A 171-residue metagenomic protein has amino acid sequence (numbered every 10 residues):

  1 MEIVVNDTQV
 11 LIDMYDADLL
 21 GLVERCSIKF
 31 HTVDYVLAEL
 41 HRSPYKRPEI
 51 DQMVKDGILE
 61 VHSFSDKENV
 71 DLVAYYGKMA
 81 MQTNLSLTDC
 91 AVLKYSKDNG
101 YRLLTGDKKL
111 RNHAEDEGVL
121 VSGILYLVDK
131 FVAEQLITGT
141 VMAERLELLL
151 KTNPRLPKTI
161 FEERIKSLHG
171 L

Functional and structural regions predicted by a protein language model:
E2-Y101, K108, V119, L146 (+1 more regions): Active-site-proximal, substrate-binding regions of enzyme catalytic domains and RNA-binding/basic surfaces
Y45, L104, A133-L136: Residues in soluble alpha-helical coiled-coils and helical-bundle/repeat scaffolds
R111-L171: Acidic, PIN/NYN-like endoribonuclease modules and their adjacent C-terminal/linker elements
